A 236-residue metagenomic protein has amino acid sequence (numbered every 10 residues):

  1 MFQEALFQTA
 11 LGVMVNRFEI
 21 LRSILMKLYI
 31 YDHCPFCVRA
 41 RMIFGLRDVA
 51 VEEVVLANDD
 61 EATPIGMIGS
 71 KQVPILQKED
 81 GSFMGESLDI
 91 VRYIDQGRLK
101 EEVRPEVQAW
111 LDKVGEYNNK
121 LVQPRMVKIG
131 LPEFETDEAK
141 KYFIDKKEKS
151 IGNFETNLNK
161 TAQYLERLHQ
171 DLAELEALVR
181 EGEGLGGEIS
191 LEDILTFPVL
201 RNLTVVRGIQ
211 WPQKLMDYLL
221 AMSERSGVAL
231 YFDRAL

Functional and structural regions predicted by a protein language model:
M1-L25: N-terminal amphipathic/basic-hydrophobic helices that include classical n-h-c signal peptides and signal-anchor
T9, D59-I65, V103, Q163-L168 (+1 more regions): Localized chelating/binding microdomains that coordinate divalent metal ions or stabilize phosphate-bearing
E19-D145, G182-E183: GST-like domain detector, emphasizing the conserved glutathione-binding G-site in the N-terminal thioredoxin-like
I94-G97, V114, L203, R207 (+1 more regions): Generic structural signal for hydrophobic core residues of well-folded globular domains
E102-V103, L185-E188, L230-R234: Short, hydrophobic secondary-structure boundary micro-motifs
N118-L220: GST-like fold's C-terminal all-alpha helical module
I209, Y218-L236: Alpha-helical oligomerization segments
